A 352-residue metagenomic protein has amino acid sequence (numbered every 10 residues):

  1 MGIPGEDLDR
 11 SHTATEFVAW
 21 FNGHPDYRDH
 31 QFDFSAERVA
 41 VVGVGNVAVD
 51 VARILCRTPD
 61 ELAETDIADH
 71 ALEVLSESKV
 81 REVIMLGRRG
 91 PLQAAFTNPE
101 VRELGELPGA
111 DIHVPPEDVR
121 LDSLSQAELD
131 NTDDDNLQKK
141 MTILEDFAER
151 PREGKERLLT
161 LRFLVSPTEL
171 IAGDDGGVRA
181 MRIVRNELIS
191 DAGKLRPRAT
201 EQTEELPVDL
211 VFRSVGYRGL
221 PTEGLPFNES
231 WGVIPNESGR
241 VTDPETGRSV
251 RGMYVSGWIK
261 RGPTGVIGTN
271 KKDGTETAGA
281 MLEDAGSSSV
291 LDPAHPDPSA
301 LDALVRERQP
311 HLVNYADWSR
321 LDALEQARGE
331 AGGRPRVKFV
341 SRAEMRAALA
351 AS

Functional and structural regions predicted by a protein language model:
M1-E77, V233-D243: Glycine-rich dinucleotide-binding loop and its adjacent helix/turn
D9-R28, L170-G173, G177, I189-R261: FAD-site-proximal beta/loop scaffold in flavoenzymes
R10, V49-Q202, E223, G279-M281 (+1 more regions): Dinucleotide-binding/catalytic capping subdomain of oxidoreductase cores
G45, R89, I259: Residue-level signal for short, function-critical loop segments
V47-V51, V208, F212, G274: Extended, hydrophobic alpha-helical segments in both membrane/secreted and soluble proteins
R240-S352: C-terminal, flexible cofactor-proximal segment of oxidoreductases
